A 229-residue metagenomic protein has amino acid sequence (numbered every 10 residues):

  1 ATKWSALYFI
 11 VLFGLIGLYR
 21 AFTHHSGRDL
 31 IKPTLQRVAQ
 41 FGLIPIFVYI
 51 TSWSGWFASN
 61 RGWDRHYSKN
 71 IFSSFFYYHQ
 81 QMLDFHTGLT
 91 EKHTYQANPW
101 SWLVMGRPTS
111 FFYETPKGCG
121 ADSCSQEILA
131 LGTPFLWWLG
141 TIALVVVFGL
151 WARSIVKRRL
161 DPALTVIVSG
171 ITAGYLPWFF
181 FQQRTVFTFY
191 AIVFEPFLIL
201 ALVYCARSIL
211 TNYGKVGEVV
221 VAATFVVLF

Functional and structural regions predicted by a protein language model:
A1-L18, I46, F181, T185-F189: Transmembrane helices and adjacent periplasmic/lumenal helix-loop junctions of polyprenol-phosphate-dependent
Y8, T185-R207: Hydrophobic/aromatic-rich transmembrane helices and adjacent perimembrane loops
F9-I46: Perimembrane helix-loop-helix junctions
L12-R20, I199-T211: Hydrophobic transmembrane alpha-helices
T23-Q36, V156-R159, T211-V220: Membrane-interfacial, low-structure loops and terminal tails that flank and connect transmembrane helices in multi-pass
Q36-F41, P45-R107: Aromatic-rich transmembrane-lumenal/periplasmic boundary elements in polytopic membrane proteins
I46, A206-F229: Signature aromatic-anchored transmembrane alpha helix within multi-pass, membrane-resident enzymes that catalyze glycan
G106-T165: Membrane-interface anchor segments at the N-terminal boundary of transmembrane helices in multi-pass membrane enzymes
